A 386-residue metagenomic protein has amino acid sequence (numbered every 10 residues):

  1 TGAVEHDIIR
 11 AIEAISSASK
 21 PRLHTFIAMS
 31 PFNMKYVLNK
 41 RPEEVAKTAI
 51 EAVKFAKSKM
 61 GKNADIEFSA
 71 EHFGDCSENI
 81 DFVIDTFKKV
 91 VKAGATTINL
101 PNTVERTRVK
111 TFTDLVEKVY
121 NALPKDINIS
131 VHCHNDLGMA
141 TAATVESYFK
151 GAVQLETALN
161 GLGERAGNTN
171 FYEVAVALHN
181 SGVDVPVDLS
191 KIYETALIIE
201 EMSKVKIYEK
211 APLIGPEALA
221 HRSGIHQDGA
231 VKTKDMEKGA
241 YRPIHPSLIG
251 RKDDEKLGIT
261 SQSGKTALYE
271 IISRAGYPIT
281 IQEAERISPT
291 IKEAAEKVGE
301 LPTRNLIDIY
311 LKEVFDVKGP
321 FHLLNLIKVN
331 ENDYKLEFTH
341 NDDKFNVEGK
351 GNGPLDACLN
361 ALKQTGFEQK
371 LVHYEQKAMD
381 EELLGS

Functional and structural regions predicted by a protein language model:
G2-V4, M29-P31, H72-G74, V104 (+4 more regions): Acidic, glycine-rich active-site loops and adjacent beta-strand->loop/helix elements that engage anionic groups
E5-I129, V145-A152: Alpha/beta enzyme core
A14, A18, A52-K59, V90-A93 (+9 more regions): Change "in soluble alpha/beta enzymes" to "in soluble alpha/beta proteins
F26, S69-E71, P101, S130-H134 (+7 more regions): Generic beta-strand/beta-sheet core signal
S77-F82, T111, E296-L301, D380-S386: Short glycine/threonine-rich loop-to-helix capping motif typified by GTGT followed within a few residues by an Asp-Pro
V104-T107, T111-K234: Catalytic alpha/beta core domains of metabolic enzymes, predominantly
G182-E348, E382-L384: A mid-to-C-terminal "edge-of-domain" accessory segment
V329-N332, N341-D343, E348-S386: A conserved regulatory-domain signal marking ACT and ACT-like small-molecule sensing domains and adjacent regulatory
